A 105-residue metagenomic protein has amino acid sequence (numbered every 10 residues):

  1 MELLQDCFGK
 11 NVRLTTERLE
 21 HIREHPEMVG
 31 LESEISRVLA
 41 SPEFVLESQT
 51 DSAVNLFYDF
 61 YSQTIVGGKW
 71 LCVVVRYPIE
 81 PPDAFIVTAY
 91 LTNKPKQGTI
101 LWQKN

Functional and structural regions predicted by a protein language model:
M1-N105: Ribonuclease/tRNase effector modules and their secretory precursors
